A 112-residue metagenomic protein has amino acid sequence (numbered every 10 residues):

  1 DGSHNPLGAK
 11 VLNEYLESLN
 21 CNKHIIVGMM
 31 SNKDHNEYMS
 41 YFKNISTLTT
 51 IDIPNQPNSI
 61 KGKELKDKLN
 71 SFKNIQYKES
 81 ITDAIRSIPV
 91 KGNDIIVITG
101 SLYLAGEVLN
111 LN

Functional and structural regions predicted by a protein language model:
G2-T47: Nucleotide phosphate-binding/pyrophosphate-handling subdomain across enzymes that bind or process nucleotide phosphates
L16, L69, N112: Active-site catalytic pocket residues across diverse enzymes, especially alpha/beta-hydrolases
M39-I95: C-terminal helical cap/extension that packs against the catalytic core of soluble nucleotide-cofactor enzymes
S101: Active-site-proximal loop/hinge segments that shape catalytic or ion-binding/gating pockets
